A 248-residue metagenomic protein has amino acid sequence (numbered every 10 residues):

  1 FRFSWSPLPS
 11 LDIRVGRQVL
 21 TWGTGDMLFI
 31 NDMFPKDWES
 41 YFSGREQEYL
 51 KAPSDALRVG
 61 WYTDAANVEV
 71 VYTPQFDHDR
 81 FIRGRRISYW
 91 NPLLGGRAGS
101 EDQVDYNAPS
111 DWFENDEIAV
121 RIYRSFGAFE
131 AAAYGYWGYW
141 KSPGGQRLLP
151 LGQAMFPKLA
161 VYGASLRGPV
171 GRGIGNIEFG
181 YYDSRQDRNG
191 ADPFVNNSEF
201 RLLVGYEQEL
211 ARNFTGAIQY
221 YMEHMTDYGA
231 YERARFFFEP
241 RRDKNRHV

Functional and structural regions predicted by a protein language model:
F1-W5, L57-W61, V120-R124, A133 (+4 more regions): Residues on the lipid-exposed face of transmembrane beta-strands in outer-membrane beta-barrel proteins
F1-Y89, G127: Outer membrane beta-barrel
L11-I13, A65-V68, A128-A131, R172-I177 (+1 more regions): Repeated loop/turn-to-beta-strand initiation elements of outer-membrane beta-barrel proteins
V15-R17, V70-P74, A133-W137, I177-Y181 (+1 more regions): Transmembrane beta-barrel strands of outer-membrane/channel proteins
M27-I30, F81-I87, P143-L151, D187-F194 (+1 more regions): Outer-membrane beta-barrel translocator domains and adjoining extracellular loop/strand segments of Gram-negative
Q47-Y49, P109-E114, G152-K158, D192-E199 (+1 more regions): Replace "Gram-negative outer membrane beta-barrel proteins" with "bacterial and organellar outer membrane beta-barrel
N67-L151: Internal metal/ion-chelating core segments
F156-A234: Long, well-ordered mid-to-C-terminal structural blocks that present hydrophobic/aromatic surfaces
